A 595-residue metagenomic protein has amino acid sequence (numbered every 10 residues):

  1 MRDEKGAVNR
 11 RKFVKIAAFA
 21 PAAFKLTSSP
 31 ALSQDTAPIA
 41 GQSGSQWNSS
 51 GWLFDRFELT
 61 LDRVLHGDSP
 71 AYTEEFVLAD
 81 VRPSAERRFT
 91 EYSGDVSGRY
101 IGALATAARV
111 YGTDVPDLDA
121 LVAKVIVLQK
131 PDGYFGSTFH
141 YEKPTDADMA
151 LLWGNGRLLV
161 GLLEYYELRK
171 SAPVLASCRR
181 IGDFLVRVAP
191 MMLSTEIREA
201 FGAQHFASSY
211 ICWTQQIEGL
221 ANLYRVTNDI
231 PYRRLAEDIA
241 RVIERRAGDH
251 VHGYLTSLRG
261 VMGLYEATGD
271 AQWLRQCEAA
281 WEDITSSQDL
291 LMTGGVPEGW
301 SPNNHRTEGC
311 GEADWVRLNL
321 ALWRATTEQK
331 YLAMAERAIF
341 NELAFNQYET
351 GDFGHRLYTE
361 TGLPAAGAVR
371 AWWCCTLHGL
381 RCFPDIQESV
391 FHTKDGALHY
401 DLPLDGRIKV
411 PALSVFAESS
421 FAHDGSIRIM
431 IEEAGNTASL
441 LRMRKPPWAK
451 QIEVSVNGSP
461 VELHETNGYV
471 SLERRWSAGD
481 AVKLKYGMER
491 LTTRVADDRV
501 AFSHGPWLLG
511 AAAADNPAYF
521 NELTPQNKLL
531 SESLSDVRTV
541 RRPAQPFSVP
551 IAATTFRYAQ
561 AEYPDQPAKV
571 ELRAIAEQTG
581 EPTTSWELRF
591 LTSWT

Functional and structural regions predicted by a protein language model:
M1-I16, P21: N-terminal secretory signal peptides
A31-S33: Boundary at the C-terminal end of the N-terminal hydrophobic targeting segment
D35-P116, T145-R169, Y210-P231, L235 (+4 more regions): Aromatic (Trp/Tyr) and acidic
L118-Q129: Carboxylate/His-rich catalytic cores and anion/metal-binding grooves
E142-M149, I181-A207: Asp-box/WD-like beta-propeller blade repeats and closely related beta-sheet repeat scaffolds
A236, C277, L332-M430, E465 (+2 more regions): C-terminal beta-rich recognition modules with glycine/proline-rich loops and embedded aromatic residues
L441-R442, L472-G487: C-terminal beta-strand-rich structural cap/linker in extracellular carbohydrate-active enzymes
A449-R474, T492-V495: Solvent-exposed beta-strand/loop surfaces of large extracellular or lumenal domains
